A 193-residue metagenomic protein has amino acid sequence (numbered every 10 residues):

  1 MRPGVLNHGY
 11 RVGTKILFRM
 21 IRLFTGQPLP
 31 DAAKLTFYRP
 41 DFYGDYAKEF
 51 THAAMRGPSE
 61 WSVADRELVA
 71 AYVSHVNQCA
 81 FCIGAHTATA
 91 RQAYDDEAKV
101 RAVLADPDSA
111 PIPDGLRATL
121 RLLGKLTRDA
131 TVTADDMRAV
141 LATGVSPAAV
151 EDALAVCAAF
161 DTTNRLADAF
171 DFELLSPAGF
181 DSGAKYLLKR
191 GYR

Functional and structural regions predicted by a protein language model:
M1-R193: Hydrophobic alpha-helical segments
